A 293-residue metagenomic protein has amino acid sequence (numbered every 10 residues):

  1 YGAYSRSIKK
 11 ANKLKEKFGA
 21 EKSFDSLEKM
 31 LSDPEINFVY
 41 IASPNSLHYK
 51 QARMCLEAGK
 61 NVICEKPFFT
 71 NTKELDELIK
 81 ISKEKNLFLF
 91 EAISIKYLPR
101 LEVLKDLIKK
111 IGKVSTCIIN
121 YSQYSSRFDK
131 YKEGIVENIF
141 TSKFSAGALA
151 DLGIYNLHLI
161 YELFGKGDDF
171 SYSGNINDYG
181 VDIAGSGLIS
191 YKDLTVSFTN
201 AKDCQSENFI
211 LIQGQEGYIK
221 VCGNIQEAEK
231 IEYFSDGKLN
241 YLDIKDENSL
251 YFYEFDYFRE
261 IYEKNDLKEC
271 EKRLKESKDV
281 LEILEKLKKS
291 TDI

Functional and structural regions predicted by a protein language model:
Y1-K17: NAD(P)-binding Rossmann-fold cofactor-contacting core
R6, I244-D256, K272: Active-site loop of classical SDR/Rossmann-like NAD(P)-dependent oxidoreductases, centered on the catalytic Tyr-X3-Lys
S7, F18-I81: Beta-loop-alpha module in the N-terminal Rossmann-like domain of NAD(P)-dependent dehydrogenases, especially those
E16, F38-S43, D76, Y257-I293: C-terminal helix-rich "cap/oligomerization" subdomain common to oxidoreductases
C64, L89-E91, V221: Hydrophobic residues in well-ordered beta-strands that form the structural core
D76-S94, V114-C117: Rossmann-fold dehydrogenase core element
L98-D168: Predominantly a Rossmann-like dinucleotide-binding segment in NAD(P)-dependent oxidoreductases
N156-E227, D256-K264: Contiguous beta-strand/loop segments that form the cofactor/metal-binding neighborhood of enzyme cores
